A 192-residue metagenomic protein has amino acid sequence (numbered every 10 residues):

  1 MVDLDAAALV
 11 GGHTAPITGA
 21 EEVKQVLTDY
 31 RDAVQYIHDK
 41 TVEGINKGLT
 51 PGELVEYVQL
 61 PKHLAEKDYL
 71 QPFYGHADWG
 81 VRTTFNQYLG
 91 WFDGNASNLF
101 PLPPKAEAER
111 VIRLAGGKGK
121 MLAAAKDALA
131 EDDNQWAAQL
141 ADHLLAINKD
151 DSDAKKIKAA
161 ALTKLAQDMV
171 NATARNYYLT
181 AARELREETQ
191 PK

Functional and structural regions predicted by a protein language model:
M1-E53, Y57-N95: Divalent-metal (often Zn2+) His-rich catalytic cores of metallo-beta-lactamase-fold enzymes
G44, A128, L162-T163: Residue at a conserved register position within TPR or TPR-like alpha-solenoid repeats
E107-H143: Alpha-helical segment of the N-proximal tetratricopeptide repeat
A146, A159, T163-R183: TPR/TPR-like (Sel1-like) alpha-helical repeat modules
